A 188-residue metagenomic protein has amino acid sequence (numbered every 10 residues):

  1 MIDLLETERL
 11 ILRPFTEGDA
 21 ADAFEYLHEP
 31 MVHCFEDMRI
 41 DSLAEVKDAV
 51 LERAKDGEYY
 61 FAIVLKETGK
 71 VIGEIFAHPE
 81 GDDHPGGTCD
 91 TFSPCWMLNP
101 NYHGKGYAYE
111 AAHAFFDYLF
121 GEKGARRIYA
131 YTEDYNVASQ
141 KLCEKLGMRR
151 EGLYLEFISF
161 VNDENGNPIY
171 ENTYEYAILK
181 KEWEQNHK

Functional and structural regions predicted by a protein language model:
M1-C34, V64-K188: Acyl-donor (CoA/ACP) binding surface of acyl/acetyltransferases
M31-E52: Conserved GNAT-fold acetyl-CoA-binding loop/helix
E45-K47, D56-Y59, D163-E164, Y174: Short, intrinsically disordered/low-complexity patches at protein termini and at juxtamembrane boundaries
L51-A62, G73: A short helix-loop-beta-strand connector motif used in the catalytic cores of GNAT acetyltransferases and, in some
